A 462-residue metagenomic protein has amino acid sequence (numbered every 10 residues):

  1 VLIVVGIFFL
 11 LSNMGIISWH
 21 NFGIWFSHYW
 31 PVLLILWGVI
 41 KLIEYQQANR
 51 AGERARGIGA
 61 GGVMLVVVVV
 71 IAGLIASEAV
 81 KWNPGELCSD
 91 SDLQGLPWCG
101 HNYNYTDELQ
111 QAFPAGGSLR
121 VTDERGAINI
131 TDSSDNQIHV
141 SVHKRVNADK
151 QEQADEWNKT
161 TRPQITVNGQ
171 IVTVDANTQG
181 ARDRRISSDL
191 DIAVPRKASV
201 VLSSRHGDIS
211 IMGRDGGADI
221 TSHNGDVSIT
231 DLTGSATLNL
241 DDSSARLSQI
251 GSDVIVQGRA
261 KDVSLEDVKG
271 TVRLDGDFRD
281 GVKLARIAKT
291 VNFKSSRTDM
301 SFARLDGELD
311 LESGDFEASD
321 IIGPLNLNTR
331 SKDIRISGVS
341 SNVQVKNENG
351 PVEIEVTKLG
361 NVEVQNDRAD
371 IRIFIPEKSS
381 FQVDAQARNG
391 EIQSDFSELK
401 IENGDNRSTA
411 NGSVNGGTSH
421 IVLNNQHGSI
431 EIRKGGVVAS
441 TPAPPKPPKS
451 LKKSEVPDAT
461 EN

Functional and structural regions predicted by a protein language model:
V1-S141, R145, V174-D189, A193 (+3 more regions): Alpha-helical transmembrane segments and their membrane-interface anchoring/capping motifs
L109, A115-G117, E124, S134-I138 (+12 more regions): Envelope-exposed proteins and targeting segments
L119-T122, L202, I220, V345 (+1 more regions): Active-site alpha-helical segments that house and flank conserved acidic catalytic motifs for diphosphate chemistry
V140, V167-N177, N406-V414: Generic recognition of long tandem-repeat/solenoid scaffolds
V146, K150-V167: Surface patches in mature domains of proteins
W157, A193, V227, A236 (+1 more regions): Short, surface-exposed interaction patches in beta-rich subdomains that mediate adhesion/assembly near membranes
S199-R259: Right-handed parallel beta-helix
